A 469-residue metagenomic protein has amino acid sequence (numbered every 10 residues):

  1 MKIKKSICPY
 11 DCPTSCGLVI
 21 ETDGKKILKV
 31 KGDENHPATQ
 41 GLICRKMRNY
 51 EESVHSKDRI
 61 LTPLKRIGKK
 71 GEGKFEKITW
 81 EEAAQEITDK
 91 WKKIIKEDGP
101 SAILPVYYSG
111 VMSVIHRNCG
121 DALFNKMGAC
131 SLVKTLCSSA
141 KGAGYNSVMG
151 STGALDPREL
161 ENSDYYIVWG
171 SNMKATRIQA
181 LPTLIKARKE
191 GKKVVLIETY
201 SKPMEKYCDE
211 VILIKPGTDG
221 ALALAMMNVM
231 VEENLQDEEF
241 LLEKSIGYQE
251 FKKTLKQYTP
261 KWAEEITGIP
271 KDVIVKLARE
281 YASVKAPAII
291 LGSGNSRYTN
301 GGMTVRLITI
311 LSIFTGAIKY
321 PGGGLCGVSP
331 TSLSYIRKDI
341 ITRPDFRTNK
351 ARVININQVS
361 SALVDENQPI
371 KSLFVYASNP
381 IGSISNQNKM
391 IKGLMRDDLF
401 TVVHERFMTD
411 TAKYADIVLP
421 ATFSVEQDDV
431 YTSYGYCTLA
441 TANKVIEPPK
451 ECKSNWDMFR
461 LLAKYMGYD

Functional and structural regions predicted by a protein language model:
M1-E233, P270, L461-K464: N-terminal export/assembly segments and adjacent metallocofactor-ligating motifs of anaerobic energy-metabolism
S6-I7, P13-T14, K389-I391, M395-T409 (+1 more regions): Phosphate/diphosphate-binding loops
R66-K77, E82, E233-K271, V445-D469: N-terminal leader/propeptide and maturation segments of large enzyme subunits in energy/redox metabolism and hydrolases
D98-A102, Q236-L241, A288, K319-C326 (+1 more regions): Flexible, glycine/charged-enriched surface loops at secondary-structure junctions
I103-Y108, Y166-W169, I289-Y298, F374-Y376: Short glycine-rich or small-residue beta-strand-to-loop segments that form or flank ligand, phosphate, metal/Fe-S
I115-I197, G220-L224, T309-Y414, T422-V430 (+1 more regions): Extended redox/cofactor-interaction regions of prokaryotic respiratory oxidoreductases
C208-I214, V425, C437-P449: Short beta-alpha connecting loops at secondary-structure transitions that line or flank enzyme active sites
M226, K244-V359: Active-site phosphate/pyrophosphate-binding segments
